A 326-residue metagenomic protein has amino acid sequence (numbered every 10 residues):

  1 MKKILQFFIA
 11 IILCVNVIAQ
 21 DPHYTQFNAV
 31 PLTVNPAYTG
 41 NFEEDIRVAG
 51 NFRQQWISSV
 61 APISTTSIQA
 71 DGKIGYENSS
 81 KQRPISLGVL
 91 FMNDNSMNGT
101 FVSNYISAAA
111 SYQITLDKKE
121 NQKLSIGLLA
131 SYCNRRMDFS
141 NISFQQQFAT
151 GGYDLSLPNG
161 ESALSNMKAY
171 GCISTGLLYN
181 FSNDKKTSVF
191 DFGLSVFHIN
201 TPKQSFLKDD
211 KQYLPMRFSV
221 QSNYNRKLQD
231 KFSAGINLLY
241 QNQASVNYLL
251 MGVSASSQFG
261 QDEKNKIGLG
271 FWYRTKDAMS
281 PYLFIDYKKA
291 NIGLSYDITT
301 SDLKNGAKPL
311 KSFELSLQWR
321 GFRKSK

Functional and structural regions predicted by a protein language model:
K2-A10: Sec-dependent signal peptide recognition, specifically the positively charged N-region followed immediately by
A10-I11, F284: Active-site/pore-lining binding-face segments in mid-to-C-terminal subdomains
V15-A19: Sec/Tat signal peptide C-region and signal peptidase I cleavage site
Q20-K326: Subset of outer-membrane beta-barrel
